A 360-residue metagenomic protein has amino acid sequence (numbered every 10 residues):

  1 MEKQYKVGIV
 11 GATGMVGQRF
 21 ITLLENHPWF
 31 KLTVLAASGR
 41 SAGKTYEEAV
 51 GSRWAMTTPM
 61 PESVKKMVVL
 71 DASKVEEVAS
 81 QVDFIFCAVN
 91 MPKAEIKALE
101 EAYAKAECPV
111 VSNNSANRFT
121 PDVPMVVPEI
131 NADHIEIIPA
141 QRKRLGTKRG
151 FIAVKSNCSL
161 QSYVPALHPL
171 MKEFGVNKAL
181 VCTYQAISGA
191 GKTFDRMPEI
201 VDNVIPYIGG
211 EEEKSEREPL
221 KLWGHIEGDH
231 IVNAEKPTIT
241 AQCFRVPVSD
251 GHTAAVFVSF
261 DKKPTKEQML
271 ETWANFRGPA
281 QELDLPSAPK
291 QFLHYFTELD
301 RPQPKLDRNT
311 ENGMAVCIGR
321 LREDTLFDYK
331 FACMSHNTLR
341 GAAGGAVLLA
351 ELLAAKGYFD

Functional and structural regions predicted by a protein language model:
M1-P206, P237-T238, T310, V316-C317 (+3 more regions): N-terminal Rossmann-like NAD(P) cofactor-binding subdomain of oxidoreductases, focused on the glycine-rich
S188-D360: Charged docking surfaces used in two-component/phosphorelay signaling
